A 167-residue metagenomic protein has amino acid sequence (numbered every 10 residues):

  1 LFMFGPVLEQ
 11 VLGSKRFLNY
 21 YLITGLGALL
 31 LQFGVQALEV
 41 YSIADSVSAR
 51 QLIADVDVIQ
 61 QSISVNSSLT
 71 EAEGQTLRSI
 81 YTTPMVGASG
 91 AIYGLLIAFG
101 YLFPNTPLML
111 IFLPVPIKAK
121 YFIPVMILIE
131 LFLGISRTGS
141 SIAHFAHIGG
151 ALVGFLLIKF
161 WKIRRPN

Functional and structural regions predicted by a protein language model:
L1-N167: A detector for small-residue-rich transmembrane helices and their helix-helix packing motifs
